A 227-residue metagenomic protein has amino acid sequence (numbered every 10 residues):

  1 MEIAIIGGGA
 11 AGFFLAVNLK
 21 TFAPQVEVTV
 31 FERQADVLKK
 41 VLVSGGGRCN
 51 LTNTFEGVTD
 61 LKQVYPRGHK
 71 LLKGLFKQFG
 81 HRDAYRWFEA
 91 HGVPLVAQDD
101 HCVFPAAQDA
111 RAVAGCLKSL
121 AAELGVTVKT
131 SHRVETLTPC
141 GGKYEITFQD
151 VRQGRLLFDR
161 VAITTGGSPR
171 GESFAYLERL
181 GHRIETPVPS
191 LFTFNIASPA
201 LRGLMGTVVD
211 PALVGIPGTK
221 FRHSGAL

Functional and structural regions predicted by a protein language model:
I3, V26-V28, L95, V161 (+1 more regions): Hydrophobic anchor at the start of a short beta-strand that flanks the dinucleotide cofactor-binding loop
A4-I6, K20-G46: Glycine-rich FAD pyrophosphate-binding loop
G7-A11, R33, T165-G166: Glycine-rich Rossmann-fold phosphate-binding loop(s) that bind the pyrophosphate of adenine dinucleotide cofactors
G12-L15, R170-G171: Short glycine/serine/threonine-rich phosphate/pyrophosphate-binding segments that cradle anionic phosphate groups
Q25-E27, G92, G125, G181: A generic structural signal for alpha->beta connector loops
R33, K39-V126: Conserved N-terminal/central alpha/beta ligand/cofactor-binding core
R111-A112, C116-L227: Predominantly flavin-linked oxidoreductase catalytic cores and closely associated redox partners
